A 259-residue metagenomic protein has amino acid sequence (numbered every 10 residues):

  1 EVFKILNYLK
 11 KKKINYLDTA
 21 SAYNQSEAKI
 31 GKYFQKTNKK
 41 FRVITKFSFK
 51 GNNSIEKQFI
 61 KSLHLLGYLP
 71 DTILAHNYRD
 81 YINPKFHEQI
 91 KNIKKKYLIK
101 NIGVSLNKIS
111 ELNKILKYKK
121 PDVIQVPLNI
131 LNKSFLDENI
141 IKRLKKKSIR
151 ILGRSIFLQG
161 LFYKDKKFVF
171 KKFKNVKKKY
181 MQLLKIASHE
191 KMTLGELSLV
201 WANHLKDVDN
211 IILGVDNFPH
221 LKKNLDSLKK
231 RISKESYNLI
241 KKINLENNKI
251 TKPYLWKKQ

Functional and structural regions predicted by a protein language model:
E1-F41: N-terminal binding-site loop/beta-alpha segment at the start of enzyme catalytic domains that lines or forms
E1-L9, N52-L66, N107-K114: Short, acidic/polar
T19, I30, T45, V104 (+1 more regions): Hydrophobic residues in well-ordered beta-strands that form the structural core
A20-A28, F49-S54, R79-P84, L131-F135: Acidic-and-aromatic substrate-binding clefts and catalytic sites of carbohydrate-active enzymes
G31-K39, I60-Y68, I115-K119, L144-K146: Acidic (Asp/Glu)-rich catalytic clusters
K40-G51, T72-H76: A short, structured active-site edge motif that brings together acidic residues
E56-L74, N92-K96, K117: CE4/NodB-like, metal-dependent polysaccharide N-deacetylase domain that modifies extracellular/periplasmic N-acetylated
N77-I243, I250: Beta/alpha (TIM)-barrel catalytic core signal, keyed to glycine-rich beta->alpha loops juxtaposed to Asp/Glu that bind
